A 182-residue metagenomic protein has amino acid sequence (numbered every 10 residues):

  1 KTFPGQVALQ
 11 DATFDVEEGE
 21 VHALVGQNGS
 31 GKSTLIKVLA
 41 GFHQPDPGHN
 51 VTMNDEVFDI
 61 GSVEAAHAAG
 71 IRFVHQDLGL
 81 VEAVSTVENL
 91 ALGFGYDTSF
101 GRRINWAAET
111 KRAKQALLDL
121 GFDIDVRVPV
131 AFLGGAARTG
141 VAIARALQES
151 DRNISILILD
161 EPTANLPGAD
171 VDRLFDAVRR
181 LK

Functional and structural regions predicted by a protein language model:
K1-K182: Glycine-rich phosphate-binding loops of nucleotide-dependent enzymes
